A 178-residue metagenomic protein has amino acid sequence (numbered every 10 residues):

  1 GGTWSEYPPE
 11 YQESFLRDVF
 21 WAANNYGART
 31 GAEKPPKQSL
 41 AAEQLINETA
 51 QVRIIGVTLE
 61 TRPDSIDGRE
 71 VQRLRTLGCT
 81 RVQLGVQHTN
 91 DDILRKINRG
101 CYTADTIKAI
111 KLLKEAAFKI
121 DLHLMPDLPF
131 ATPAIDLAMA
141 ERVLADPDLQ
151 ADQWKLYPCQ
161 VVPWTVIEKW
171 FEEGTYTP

Functional and structural regions predicted by a protein language model:
G1-W21, G31-D121, M125-C159, P163-T177: Conserved non-cysteine loop/helix-boundary elements of the Radical SAM core domain that shape
N25: Conserved helix-loop functional segments at active or binding sites
